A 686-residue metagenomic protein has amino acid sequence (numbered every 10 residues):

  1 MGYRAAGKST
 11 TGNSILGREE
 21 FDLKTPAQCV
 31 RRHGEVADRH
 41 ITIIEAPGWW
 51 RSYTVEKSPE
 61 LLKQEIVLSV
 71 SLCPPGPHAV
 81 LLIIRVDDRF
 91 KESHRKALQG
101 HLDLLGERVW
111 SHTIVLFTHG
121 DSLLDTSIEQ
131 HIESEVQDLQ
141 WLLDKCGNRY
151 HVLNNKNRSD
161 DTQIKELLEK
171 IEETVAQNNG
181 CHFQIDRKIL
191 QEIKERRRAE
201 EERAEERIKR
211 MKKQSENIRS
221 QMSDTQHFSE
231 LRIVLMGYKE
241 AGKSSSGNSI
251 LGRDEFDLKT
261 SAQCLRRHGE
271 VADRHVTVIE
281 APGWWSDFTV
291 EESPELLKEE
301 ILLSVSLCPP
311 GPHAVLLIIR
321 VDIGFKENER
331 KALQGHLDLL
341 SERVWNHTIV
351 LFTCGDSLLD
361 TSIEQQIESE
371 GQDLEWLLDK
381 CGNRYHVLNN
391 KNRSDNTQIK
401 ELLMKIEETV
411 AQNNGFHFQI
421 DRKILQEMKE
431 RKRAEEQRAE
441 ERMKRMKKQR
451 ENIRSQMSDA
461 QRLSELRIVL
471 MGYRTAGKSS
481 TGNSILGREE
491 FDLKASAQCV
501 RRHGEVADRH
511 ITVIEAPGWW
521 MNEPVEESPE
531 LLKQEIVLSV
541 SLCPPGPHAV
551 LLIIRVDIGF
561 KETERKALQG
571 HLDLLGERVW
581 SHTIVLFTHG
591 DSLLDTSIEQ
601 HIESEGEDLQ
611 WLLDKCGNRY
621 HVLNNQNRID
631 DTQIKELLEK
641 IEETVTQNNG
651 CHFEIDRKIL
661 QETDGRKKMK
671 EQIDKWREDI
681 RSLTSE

Functional and structural regions predicted by a protein language model:
M1-I43, G48-L61, L72-G76, R89-I114 (+9 more regions): C-terminal non-catalytic interaction/localization modules
I84-R85, I319-R320, I554-R555: Glycine-rich, N-terminal phosphate-binding loop of Rossmann-like dinucleotide-binding domains
